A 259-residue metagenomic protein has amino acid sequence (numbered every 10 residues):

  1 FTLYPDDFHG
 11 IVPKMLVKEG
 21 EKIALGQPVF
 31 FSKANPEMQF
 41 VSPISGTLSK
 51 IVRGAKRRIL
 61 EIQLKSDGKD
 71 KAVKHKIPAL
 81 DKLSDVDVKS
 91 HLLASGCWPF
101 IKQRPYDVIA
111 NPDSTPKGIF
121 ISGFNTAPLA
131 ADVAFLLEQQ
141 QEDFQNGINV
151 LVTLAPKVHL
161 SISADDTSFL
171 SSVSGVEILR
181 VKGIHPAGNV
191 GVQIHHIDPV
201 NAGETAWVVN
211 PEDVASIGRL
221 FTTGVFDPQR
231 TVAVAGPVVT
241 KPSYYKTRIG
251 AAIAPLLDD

Functional and structural regions predicted by a protein language model:
F1-L16, F31, Q63, I178-V181: N-terminal, Lys/Arg-enriched amphipathic/low-complexity engagement segments that precede the first folded domain
I11, V17, A34-E37, K241: Short, solvent-exposed loop/turn positions at domain surfaces that link secondary-structure elements or cap domain
V12-K22, G26: Short histidine-centered loop motifs in beta-beta connectors
P28-E37, A55: Short, charged beta-turn/beta-strand-edge "cap" motif at the junction between a beta-strand and an adjacent loop
E37-S45: Short coil-to-beta-strand transition motifs
M38, V52-D259: Buried, small/hydrophobic-residue-enriched core segments of structured protein domains
